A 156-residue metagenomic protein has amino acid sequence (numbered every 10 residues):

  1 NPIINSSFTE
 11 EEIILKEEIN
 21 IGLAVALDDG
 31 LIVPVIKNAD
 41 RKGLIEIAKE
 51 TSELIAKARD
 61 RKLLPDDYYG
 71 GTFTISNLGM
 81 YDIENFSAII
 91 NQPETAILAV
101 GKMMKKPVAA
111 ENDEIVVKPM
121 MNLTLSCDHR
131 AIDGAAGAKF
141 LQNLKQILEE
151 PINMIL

Functional and structural regions predicted by a protein language model:
N1-L156: C-terminal catalytic/motor cores of large multi-domain enzyme assemblies
